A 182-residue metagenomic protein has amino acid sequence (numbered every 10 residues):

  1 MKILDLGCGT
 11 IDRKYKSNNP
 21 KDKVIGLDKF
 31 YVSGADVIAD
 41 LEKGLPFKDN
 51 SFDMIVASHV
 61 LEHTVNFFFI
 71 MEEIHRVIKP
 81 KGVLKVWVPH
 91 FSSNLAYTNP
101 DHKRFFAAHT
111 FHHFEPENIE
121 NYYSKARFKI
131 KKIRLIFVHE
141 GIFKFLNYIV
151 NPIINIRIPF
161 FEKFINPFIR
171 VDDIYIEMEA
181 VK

Functional and structural regions predicted by a protein language model:
M1-S92, M178: Conserved SAM-binding loop
F68-F69, K79, V83-K182: S-adenosyl-L-methionine-dependent methyltransferase catalytic module, highlighting the catalytic core
